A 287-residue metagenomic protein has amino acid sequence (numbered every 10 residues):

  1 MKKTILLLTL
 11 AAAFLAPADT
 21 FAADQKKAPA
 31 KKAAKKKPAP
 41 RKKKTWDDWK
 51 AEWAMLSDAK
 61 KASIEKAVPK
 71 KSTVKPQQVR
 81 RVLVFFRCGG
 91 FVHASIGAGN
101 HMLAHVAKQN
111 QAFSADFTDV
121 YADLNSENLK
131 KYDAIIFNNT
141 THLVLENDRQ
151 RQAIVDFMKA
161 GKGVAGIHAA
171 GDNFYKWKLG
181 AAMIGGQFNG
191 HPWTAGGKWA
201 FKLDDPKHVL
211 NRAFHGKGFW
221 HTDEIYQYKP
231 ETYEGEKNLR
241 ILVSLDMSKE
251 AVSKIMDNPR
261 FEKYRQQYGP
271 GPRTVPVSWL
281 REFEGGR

Functional and structural regions predicted by a protein language model:
M1-A23: N-terminal export/membrane-targeting signals
A22-K27, K32-K131: Aromatic-Pro/Gly-enriched surface loop or interdomain linker that acts as a lid/target-recognition segment
E65, N100-A104, R151-V155, W177 (+1 more regions): Extracytoplasmic/secreted envelope proteins and their assembly/folding machinery, especially bacterial periplasmic
K70-T73, Q227-E231, Q266-Y268, P272-G285: Short, surface-exposed beta-strand/loop micro-motifs that present aromatic residues
V82-F85, L129-Y175: Short alpha-beta junction capping motif
G89-S95, V144, K249-S253: Short, solvent-exposed loop/turn elements at domain surfaces
I167-D257: An acidic, glycine-rich "communication" segment
V252-G271: Short, surface-exposed loop/helix-turn segments at secondary-structure junctions that function as lids/hinges flanking
